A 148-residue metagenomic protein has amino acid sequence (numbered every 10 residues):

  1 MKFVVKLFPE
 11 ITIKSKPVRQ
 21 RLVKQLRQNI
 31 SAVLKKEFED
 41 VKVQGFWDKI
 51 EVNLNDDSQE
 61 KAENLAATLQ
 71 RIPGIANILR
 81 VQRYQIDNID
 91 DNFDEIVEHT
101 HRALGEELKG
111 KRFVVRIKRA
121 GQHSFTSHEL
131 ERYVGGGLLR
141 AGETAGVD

Functional and structural regions predicted by a protein language model:
M1-D148: RNA-binding accessory domains that recognize and position tRNA/RNA substrates
